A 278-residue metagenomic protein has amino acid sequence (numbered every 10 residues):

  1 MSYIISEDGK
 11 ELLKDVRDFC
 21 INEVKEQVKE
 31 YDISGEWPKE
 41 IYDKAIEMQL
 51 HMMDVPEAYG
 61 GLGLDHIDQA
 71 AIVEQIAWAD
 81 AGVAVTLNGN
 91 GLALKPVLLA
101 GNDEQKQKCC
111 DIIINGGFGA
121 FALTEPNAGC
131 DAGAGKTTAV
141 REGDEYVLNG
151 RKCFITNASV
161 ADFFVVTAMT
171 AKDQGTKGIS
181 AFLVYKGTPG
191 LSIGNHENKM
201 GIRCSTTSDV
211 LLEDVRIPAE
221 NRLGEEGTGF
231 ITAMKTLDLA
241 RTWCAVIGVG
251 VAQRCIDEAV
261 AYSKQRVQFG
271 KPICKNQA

Functional and structural regions predicted by a protein language model:
M1-T86, Q107-K108, I112, V249: Amphipathic, small/basic residue-rich leader segments at the start of a protein or domain
Y3-L12, W78, L191-A278: Glycine-rich beta->alpha junctions and the first turn(s) of the following alpha-helix
C20, Q49, P56, I72 (+7 more regions): Buried hydrophobic positions in well-ordered alpha/beta secondary-structure cores of metabolic enzymes
A81-E104, G129-A132: N-terminal glycine-rich flavin-associated loop
L87, N127-C130, F154-N157, A171-D173 (+1 more regions): Short Gly/Pro-enriched turn/cap motifs at secondary-structure boundaries
N115-T124: A short, Trp-centered hydrophobic/proline-enriched beta-strand micro-motif
T137-V140: A structural signal for short hydrophobic beta-strand segments in well-ordered beta-sheet cores
E145, N149-I193: A short core secondary-structure module
